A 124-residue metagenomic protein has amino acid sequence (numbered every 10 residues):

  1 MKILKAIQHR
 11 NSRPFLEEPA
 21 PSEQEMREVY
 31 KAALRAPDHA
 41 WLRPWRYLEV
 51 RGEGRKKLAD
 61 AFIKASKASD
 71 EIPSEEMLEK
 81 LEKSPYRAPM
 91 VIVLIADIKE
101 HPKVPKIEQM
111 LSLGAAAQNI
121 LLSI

Functional and structural regions predicted by a protein language model:
M1-R87: N-terminal amphipathic, basic helical "cap/leader" segment at the start of enzyme domains
A33, I92, I98-I124: Small-aliphatic-rich amphipathic alpha-helix that forms the alpha element of a beta-alpha
R87-V93: A structural motif
